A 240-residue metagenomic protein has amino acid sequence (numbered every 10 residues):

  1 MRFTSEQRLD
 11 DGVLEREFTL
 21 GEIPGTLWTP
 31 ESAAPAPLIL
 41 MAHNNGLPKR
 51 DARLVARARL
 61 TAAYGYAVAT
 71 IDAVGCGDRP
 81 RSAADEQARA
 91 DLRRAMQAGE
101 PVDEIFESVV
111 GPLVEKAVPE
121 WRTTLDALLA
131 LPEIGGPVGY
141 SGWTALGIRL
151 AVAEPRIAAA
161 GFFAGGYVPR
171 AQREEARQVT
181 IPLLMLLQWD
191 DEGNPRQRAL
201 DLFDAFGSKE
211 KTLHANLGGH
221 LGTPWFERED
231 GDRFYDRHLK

Functional and structural regions predicted by a protein language model:
M1-A34: N-terminal cap/lid segment of alpha/beta-hydrolase-fold proteins
L38-A130: Serine-hydrolase catalytic machinery in alpha/beta-hydrolase-like enzymes
E115-Q178: Primarily recognizes the serine-hydrolase "nucleophile elbow" in alpha/beta-hydrolase and SGNH/GDSL folds
A171, E192-R198: Conserved alpha/beta-hydrolase "acid-adjacent" motif
V179, M185-L187: Short beta-strand/loop motif that positions the catalytic acidic residue of the alpha/beta-hydrolase fold
W189-N194, L221-G222: Acidic catalytic loop of the alpha/beta-hydrolase fold
L200, D204-G222: Catalytic histidine neighborhood in serine/cysteine hydrolases with alpha/beta-hydrolase-type architecture
L217, T223-K240: Catalytic active-site module of serine/aspartate enzymes centered on a nucleophile-bearing elbow/loop
